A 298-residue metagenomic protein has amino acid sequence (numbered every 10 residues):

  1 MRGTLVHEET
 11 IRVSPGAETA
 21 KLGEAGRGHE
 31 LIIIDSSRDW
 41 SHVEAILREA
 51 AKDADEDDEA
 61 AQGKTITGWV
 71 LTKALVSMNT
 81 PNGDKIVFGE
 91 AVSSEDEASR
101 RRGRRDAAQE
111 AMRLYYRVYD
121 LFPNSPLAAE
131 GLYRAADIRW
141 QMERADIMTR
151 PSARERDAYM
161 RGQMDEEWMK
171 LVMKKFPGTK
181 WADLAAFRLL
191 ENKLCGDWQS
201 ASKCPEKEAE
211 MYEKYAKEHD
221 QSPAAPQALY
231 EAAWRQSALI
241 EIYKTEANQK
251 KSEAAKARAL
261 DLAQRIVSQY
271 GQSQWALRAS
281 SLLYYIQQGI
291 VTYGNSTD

Functional and structural regions predicted by a protein language model:
M1-S14, G23-D39, I66-G68, T72-S93 (+2 more regions): SH3-family beta-barrel domains
P15, A20, E44-E97, I138-Q141 (+2 more regions): Boundary regions of SH3-family modules and the immediately adjacent low-complexity/disordered segments in eukaryotic
A17-T19, A61, R105, V118-A129 (+8 more regions): Short solvent-exposed coil/turn linkers within tandem alpha-helical repeat scaffolds
E18, E24, S37, D84 (+11 more regions): Solvent-exposed, acidic/flexible segments
D55-A60, D96-Q109, Q141-K170, C195-E210 (+1 more regions): Short coil/linker segments at helix-helix boundaries
P81-R100, P126-P151, G178-D197, P223-Y243 (+1 more regions): Amphipathic alpha-helical repeat scaffolds of TPR domains
M112, Y119, A135, M142 (+13 more regions): Heptad-repeat amphipathic alpha-helical coiled-coil interaction surface used for oligomerization/assembly
K203-E208, S252-D298: Terminal, low-structured helical/coil segments at or just beyond the last alpha-helical repeat
